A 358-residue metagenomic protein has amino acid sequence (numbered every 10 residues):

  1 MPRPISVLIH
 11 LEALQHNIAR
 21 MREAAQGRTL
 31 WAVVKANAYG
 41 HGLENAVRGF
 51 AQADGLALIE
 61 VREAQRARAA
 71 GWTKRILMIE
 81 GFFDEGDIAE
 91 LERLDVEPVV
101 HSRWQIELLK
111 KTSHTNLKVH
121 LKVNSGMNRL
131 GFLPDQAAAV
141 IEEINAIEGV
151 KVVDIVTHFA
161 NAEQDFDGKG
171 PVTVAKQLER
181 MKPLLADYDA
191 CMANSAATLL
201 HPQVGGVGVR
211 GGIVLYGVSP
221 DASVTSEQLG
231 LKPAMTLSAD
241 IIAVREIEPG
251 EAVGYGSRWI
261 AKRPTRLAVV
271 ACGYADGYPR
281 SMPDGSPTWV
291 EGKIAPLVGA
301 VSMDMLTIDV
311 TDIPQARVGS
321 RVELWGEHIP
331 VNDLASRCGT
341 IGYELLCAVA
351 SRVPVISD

Functional and structural regions predicted by a protein language model:
M1-E97, N116, K151, S336 (+1 more regions): A charged N-terminal "starter" segment
P2-R3, E23, A36-A51, E90-L94 (+3 more regions): Active-site loop/helix belt of alpha/beta enzymes
L11, Q65-G71, S223-L231, G342: C-terminal helical cap(s) of enzyme catalytic domains, especially alpha/beta-barrels
L14, K35, A67, S102 (+7 more regions): Conserved, mostly hydrophobic/aromatic
E60-R62, F82, R103, P134 (+1 more regions): Alpha-helix N-cap/helix-start capping motif
E80, V152, I241, L297-V298: A structural signal for short, hydrophobic beta-strand segments that form beta-sheets in beta-rich/all-beta domains
E246-D358: C-terminal accessory subdomain/extension
